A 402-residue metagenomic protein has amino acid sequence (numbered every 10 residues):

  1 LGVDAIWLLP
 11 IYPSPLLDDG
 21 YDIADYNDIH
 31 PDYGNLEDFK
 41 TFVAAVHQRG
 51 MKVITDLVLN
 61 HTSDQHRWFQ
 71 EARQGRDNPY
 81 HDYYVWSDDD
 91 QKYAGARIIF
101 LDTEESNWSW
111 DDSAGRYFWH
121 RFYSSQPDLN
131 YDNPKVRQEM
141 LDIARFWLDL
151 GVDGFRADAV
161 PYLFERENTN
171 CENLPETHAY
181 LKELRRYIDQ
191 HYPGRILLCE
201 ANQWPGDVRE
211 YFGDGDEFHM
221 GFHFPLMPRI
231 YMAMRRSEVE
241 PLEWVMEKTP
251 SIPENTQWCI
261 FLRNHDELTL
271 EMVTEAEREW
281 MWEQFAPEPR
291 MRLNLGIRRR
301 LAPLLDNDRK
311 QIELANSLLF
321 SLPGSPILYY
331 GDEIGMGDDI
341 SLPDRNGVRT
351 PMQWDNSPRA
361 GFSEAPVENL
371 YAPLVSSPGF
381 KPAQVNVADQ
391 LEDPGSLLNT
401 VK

Functional and structural regions predicted by a protein language model:
L1-K402: Active-site and adjacent substrate-binding regions of carbohydrate-active enzymes
